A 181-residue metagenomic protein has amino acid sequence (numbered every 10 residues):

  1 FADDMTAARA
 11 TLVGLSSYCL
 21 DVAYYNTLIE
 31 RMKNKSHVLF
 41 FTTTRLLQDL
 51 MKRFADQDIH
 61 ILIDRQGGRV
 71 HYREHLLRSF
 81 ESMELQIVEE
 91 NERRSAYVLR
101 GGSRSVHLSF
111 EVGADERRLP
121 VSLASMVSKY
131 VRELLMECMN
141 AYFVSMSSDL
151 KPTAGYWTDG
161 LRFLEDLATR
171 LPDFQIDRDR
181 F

Functional and structural regions predicted by a protein language model:
F1-F181: RNase H-like, Mg2+-dependent phosphodiesterase core, and more generally RNA phosphate-backbone-engaging helix-loop
